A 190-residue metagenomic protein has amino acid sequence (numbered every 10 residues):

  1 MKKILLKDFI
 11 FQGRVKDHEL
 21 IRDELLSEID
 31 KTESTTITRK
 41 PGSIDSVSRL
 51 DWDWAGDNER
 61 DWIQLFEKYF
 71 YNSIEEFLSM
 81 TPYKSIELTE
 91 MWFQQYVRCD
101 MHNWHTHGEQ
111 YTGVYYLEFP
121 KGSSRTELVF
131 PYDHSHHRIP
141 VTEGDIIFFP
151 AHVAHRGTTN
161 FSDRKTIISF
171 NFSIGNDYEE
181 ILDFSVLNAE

Functional and structural regions predicted by a protein language model:
M1-M80, M101: Non-heme Fe(II)/2-oxoglutarate
K2-K3, Y83, R138-I139: Short secondary-structure boundary/capping segments
I86-V153, T158-T159, R164-I167, I174-E179 (+1 more regions): Catalytic core of non-heme Fe(II) oxygenases with the double-stranded beta-helix
N188-E190: Short, cationic low-complexity segments
